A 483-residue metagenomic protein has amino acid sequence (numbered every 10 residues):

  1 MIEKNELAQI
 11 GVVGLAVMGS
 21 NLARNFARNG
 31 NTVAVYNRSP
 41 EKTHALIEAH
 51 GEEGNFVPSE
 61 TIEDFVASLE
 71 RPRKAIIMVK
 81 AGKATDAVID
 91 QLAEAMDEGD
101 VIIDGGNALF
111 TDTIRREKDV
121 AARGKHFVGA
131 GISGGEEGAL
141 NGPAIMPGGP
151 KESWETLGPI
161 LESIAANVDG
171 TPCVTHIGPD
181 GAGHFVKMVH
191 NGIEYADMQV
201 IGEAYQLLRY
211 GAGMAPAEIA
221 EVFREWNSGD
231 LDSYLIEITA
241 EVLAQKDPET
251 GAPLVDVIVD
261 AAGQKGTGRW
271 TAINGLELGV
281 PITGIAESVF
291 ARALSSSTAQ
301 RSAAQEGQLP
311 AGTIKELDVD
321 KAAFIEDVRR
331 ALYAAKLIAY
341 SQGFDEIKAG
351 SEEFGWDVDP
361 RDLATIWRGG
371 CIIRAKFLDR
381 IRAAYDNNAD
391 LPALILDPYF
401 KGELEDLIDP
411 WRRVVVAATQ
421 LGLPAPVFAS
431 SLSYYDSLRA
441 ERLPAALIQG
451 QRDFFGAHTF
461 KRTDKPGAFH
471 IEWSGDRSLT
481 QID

Functional and structural regions predicted by a protein language model:
M1-A67, R71-R73, A95, G99 (+1 more regions): NAD(P)+-binding Rossmann beta1-loop-alpha1 motif at the extreme N-terminus of oxidoreductases
N29, R123, L278: Conserved dinucleotide-binding and phosphotransfer motif residues
V57-D64, A81-I89: Glycine-rich, highly charged phosphate/nucleotide-binding loops
A75, T85-V88, I103, L109-E221 (+3 more regions): Rossmann-fold dinucleotide-binding core
G181-H184, R209, M214, E221 (+4 more regions): Interdomain hinge/lid region at the active-site interface of Rossmann-like NAD(P)-dependent oxidoreductases
S351-A384: Small-residue-rich helix-loop
E405, P410-D483: C-terminal amphipathic alpha-helical interaction region
